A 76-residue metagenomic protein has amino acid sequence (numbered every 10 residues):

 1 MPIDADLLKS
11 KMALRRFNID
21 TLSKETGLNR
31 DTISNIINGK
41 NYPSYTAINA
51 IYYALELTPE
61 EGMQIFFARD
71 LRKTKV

Functional and structural regions predicted by a protein language model:
M1-N18: A short, Lys/Arg-rich alpha-helix, primarily the initiator
K9, D20, D31, N49: Residues within the helices of the helix-turn-helix
K11, E25, I36, I65: Residues in the recognition helix of alpha-helical DNA-binding motifs
M12, S23, Y52: The alpha-helix within a helix-turn-helix
G27-P43: Recognition helix of helix-turn-helix/homeodomain-like DNA-binding domains that insert into the DNA major groove
N35, Y53, E61-V76: Short, charged recognition helix plus adjacent turn of helix-turn-helix-like nucleic-acid-binding domains
K40-Y53: Short, basic-rich loop-to-helix N-cap that marks the start of a DNA-contacting helix
